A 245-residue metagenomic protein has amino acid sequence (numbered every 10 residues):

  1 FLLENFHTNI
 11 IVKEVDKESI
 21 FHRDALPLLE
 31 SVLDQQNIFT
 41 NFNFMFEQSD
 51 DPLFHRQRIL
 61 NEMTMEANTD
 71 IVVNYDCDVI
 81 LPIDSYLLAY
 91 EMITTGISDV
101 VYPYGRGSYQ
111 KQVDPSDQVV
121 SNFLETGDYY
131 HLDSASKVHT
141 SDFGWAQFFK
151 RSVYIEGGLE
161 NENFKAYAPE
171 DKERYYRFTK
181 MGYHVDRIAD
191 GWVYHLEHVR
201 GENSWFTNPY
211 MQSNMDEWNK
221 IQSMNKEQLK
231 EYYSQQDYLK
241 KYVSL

Functional and structural regions predicted by a protein language model:
L2-Q48: Acidic donor-binding segment of Leloir-type glycosyltransferases
V15-K17, G105, D190: Active-site loop/turn elements of alpha/beta-hydrolase fold enzymes, especially the short glycine-/histidine-rich
D50-E66: Glycine-rich, basic loop-to-helix element that forms the pyrophosphate-binding segment of sugar-nucleotide handling
R56-N61, V79, Y86, D142-Q147 (+1 more regions): Conserved glycosyltransferase catalytic-site signature
T64, P82-E162: Conserved catalytic core of nucleotide-sugar-dependent glycosyltransferases
T69-P82: Short beta-strand-to-loop acidic/aromatic patch adjacent to the donor-nucleotide binding site
I71, D99-V100, V185: Short, Asp-centered acidic motifs that coordinate Mg2+ and/or phosphate in catalytic or ligand-binding sites
S141, N163-L245: C-terminal catalytic/acceptor-binding lobe
